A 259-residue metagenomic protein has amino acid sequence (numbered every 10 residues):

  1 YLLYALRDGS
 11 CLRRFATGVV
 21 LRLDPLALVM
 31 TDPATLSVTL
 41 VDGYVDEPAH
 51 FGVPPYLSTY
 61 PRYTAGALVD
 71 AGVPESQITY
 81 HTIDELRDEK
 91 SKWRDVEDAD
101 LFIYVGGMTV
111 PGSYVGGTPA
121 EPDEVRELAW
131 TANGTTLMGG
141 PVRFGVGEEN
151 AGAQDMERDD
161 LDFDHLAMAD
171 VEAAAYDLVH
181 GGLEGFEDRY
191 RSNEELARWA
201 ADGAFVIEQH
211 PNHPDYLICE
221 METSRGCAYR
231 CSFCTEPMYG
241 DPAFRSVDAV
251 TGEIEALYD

Functional and structural regions predicted by a protein language model:
Y1-L36, Y56, R94: Haloarchaeal acidic low-complexity proteome signature biased toward cell-envelope/secretome components but also
T31-Y258: Acidic, low-complexity intrinsically disordered segments
